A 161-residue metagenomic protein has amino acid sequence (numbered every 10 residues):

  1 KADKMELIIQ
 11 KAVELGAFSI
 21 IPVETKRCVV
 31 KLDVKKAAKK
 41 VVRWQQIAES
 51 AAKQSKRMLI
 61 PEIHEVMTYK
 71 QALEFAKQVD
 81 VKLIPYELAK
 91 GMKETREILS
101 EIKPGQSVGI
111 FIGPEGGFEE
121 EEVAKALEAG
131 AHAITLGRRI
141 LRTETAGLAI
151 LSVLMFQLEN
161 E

Functional and structural regions predicted by a protein language model:
K1-I84: RNA substrate-binding interface of SAM-dependent RNA methyltransferases
K4, L32, F118, R142-T143: Secondary-structure boundary/capping motif
K11-L15, L99-K103, A124-A129, L151: Short, solvent-exposed amphipathic alpha-helical segments in soluble enzyme and RNA/protein-processing domains
P61-H64, E115, R139, T143: Glycine- and other small-residue-rich loops at beta-strand/loop junctions that grip anionic moieties
T68-L73, K90-K93, L141: A short acidic, often aromatic-flanked loop/helix-cap motif at beta-alpha or helix-coil junctions that lines enzyme
V79-G117, E122, H132-I134: Active-site/ligand-binding-proximal alpha/beta "capping" segment
E119-E161: Structured adenosyl-cofactor binding patch, chiefly the S-adenosyl-L-methionine
